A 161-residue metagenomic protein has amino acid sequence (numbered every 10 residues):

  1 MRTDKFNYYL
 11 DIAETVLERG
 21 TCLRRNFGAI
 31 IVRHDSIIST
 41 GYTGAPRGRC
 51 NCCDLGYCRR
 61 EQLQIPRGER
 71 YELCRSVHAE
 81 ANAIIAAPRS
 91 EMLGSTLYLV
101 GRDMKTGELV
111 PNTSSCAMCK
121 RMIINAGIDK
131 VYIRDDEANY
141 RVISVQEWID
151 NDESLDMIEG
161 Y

Functional and structural regions predicted by a protein language model:
M1-N26: Short, basic/aromatic recognition patches
T3-N7, S39-Y161: Zn2+-dependent cytidine deaminase-like catalytic core
N26-T40, Y132: Short beta-strand scaffold segments in enzyme catalytic cores
